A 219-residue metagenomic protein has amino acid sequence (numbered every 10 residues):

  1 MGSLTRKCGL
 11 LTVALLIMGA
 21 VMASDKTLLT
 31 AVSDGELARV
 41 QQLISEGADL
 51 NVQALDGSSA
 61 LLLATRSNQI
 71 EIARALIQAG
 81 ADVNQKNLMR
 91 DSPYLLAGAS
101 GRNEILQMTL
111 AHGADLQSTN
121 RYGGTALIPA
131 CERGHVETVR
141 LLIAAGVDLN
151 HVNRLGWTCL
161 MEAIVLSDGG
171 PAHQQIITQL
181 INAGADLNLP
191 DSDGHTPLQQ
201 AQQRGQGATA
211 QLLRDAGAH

Functional and structural regions predicted by a protein language model:
G2, V21-E46, L55, Q78 (+2 more regions): Intrinsically disordered, low-complexity regulatory segments in ankyrin-centric signaling systems
T30-G35, L63-Q69, L96-R102, P129-H135 (+2 more regions): Ankyrin repeat A-helix N-terminal signature
E36-I44, Q69-I77, R102-L110, H135-I143 (+2 more regions): Ankyrin repeat structural motif
N188-H219: Leucine-rich solenoid repeat scaffolds
